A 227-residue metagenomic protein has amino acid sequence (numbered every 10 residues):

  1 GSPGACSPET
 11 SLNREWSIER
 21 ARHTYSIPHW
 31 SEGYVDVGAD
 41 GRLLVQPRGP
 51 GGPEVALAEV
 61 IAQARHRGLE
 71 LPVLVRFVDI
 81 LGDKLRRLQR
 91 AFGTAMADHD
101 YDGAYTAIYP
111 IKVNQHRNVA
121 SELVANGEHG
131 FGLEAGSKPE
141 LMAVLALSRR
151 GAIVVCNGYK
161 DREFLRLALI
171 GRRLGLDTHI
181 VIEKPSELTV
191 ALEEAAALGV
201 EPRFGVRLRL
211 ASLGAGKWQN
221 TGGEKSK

Functional and structural regions predicted by a protein language model:
G1-P8: N-terminal amphipathic/basic-hydrophobic helices that include classical n-h-c signal peptides and signal-anchor
P8-L43: Charged, compositionally biased N-terminal leader segments and the immediate start of the first structured element
L12-N13, A21, V55-H66, A97-Y101 (+3 more regions): A generic structural signal for ordered alpha-helices
N13-W16, R22-T24, G52-P53, R86-R87 (+3 more regions): A short linear-motif detector with a strong N-terminal bias
E32, V37-Q115: Low-complexity, highly charged intrinsically disordered N-terminal segments that act as targeting/localization
H99-K227: Active-site-proximal beta-alpha core segment in soluble small-molecule metabolic enzymes
